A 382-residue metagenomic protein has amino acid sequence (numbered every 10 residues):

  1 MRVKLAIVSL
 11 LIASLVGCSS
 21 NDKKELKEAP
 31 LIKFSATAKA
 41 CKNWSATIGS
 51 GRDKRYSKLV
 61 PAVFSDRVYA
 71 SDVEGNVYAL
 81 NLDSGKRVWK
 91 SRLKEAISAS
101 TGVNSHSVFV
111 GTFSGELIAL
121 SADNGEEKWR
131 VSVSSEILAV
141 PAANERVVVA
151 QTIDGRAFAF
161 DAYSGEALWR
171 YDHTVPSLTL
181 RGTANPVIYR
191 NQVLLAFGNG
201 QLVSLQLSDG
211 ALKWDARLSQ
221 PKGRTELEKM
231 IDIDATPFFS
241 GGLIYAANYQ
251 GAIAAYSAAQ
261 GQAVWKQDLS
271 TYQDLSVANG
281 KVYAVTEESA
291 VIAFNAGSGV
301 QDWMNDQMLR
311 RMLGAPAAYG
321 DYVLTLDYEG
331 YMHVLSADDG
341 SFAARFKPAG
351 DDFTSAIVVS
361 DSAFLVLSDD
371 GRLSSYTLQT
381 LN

Functional and structural regions predicted by a protein language model:
S14-G17: C-terminal motif of bacterial Sec signal peptides marking the signal peptidase cleavage site
D22, L26, S35-A62, W89-N104 (+7 more regions): Extracytoplasmic beta-rich repeat domains
D72, T112, T152, F197-G198 (+4 more regions): Structural signature of WD-repeat beta-propellers
G75, S114-E116, G155, G200 (+4 more regions): Short coil/turn segments within WD40 beta-propeller repeats
N81-S84, S121-N124, D161-G165, L207-G210 (+4 more regions): Short loop/turn segments that connect beta-strands within beta-propeller blades
A284-I292, V300-V334: Loop/turn-rich, solvent-exposed surfaces of beta-rich toroidal or solenoidal domains
